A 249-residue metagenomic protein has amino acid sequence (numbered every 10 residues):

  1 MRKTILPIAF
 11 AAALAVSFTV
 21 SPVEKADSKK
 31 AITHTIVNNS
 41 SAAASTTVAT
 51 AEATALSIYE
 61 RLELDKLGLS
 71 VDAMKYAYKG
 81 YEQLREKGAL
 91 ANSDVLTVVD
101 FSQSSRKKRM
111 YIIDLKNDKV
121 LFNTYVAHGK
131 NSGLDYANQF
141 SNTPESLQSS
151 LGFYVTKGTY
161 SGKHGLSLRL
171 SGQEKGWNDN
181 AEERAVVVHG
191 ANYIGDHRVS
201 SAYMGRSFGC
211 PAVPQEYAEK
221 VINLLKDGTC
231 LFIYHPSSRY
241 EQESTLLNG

Functional and structural regions predicted by a protein language model:
M1-I32: Bacterial Sec-dependent N-terminal signal peptides
K29-S207, Q215-L224, T229, Y240-G249: Cell wall/extracellular polymer interaction/catalysis modules
